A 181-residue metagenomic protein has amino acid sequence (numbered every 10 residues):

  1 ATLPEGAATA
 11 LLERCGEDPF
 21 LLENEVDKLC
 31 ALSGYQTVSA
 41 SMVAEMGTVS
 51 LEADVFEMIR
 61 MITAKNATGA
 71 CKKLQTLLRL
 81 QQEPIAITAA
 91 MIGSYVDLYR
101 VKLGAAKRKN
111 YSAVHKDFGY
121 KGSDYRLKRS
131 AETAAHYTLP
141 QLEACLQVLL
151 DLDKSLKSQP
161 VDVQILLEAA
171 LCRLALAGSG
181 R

Functional and structural regions predicted by a protein language model:
A1-R60, D153-V163, A169, R173-R181: Non-catalytic interfacial helical region
F20, S50, A64-N66, G122-Y125: Short acidic alpha-helix initiation/capping motifs at coil-to-helix transition points, especially at protein N-termini
G34, T63, L78: Hydrophobic/aromatic-lined pockets within catalytic cores
L51-V55, K65, Q82: Short gly/pro-enriched beta-turn/loop segments at secondary-structure junctions
R60-T63, T138: An acidic intrinsically disordered interaction segment
A67-R181: Helix-rich C-terminal "collar"/helical-bundle subdomain used as an assembly and partner-interaction module in RFC-like
